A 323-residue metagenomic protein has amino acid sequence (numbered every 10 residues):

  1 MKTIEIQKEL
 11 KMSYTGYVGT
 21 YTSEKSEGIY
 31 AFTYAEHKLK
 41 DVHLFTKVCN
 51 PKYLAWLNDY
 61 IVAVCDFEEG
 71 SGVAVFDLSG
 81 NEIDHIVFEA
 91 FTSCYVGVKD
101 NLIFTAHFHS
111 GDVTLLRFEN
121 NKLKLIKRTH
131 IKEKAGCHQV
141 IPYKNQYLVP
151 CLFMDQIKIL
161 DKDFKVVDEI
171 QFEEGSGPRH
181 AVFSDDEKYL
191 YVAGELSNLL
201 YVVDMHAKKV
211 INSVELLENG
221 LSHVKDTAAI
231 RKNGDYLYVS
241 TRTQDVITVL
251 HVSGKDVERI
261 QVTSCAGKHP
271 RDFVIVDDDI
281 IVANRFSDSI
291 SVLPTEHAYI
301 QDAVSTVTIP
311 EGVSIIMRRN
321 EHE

Functional and structural regions predicted by a protein language model:
I4-I6, L10-H37: An edge-strand/N-cap motif at the start of beta-rich repeat modules
V18-S23, A63-F67, T105-H109, V149-F153 (+3 more regions): Conserved beta-strand positions in repeat-built beta-propeller and related beta-rich domains
K25, V48-N58, E89-D100, I131-Q146 (+4 more regions): Beta-rich, blade/repeat-based domains predominating in secreted/periplasmic proteins but also intracellular
S26-I29, E69-V73, G111-V113, D155-I157 (+3 more regions): Structural signal for beta-propeller blades
Y34-H37, D77-G80, F118-N121, D161-K165 (+3 more regions): Short loop/turn segments that connect beta-strands within beta-propeller blades
K40-K47, N81-V87, K124-I131, K165-Q171 (+3 more regions): A short beta-strand motif characteristic of beta-propeller blades
D41-V98: Blade-loop segments of beta-propeller domains
L148-N198: Loop-centered beta-sheet repeat module
